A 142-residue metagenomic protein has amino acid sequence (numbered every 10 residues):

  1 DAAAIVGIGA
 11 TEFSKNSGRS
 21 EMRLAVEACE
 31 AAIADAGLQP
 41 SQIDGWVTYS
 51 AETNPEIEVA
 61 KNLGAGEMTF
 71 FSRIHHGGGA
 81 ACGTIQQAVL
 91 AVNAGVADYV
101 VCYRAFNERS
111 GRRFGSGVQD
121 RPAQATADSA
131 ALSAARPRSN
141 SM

Functional and structural regions predicted by a protein language model:
D1-I74, V89-A94, V101-M142: Conserved "HGTGT" condensation-loop signature of ketosynthase/thiolase-family condensing enzymes that catalyze
G83: Active-site histidine-anchored catalytic micro-motif
